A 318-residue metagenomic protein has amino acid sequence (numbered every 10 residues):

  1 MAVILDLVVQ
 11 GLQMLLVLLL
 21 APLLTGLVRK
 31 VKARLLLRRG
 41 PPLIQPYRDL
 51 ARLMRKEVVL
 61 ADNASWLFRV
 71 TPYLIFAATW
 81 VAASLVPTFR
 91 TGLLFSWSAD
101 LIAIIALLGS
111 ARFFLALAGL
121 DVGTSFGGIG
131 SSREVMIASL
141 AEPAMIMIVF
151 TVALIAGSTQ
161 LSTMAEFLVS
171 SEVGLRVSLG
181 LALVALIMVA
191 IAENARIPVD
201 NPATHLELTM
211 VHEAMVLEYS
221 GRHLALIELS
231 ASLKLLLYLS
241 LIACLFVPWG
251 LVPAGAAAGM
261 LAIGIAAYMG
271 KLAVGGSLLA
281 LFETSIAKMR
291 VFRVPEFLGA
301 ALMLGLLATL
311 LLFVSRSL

Functional and structural regions predicted by a protein language model:
V9-L20, S96-G109, E172-E193, I263-G264: Alpha-helical transmembrane segments
L23-V31, S110-G119, V184-N201, A273-F282: Transmembrane alpha-helical segments that form the membrane-embedded catalytic/substrate-channel core of multi-pass
L37-M54, N201-H223: Juxtamembrane inter-helical linkers in multi-pass membrane proteins
D49-F68, S125-I129, V216-H223: Cytosolic juxtamembrane amphipathic/interface segments immediately preceding and feeding into a transmembrane helix
S84, A103-A118, S139-A156: Mid-bilayer segments of alpha-helical transmembrane spans in multi-pass integral membrane proteins that mediate
L93-W97, T151-L181: Juxtamembrane/interfacial segments at transmembrane-helix boundaries in multi-pass membrane proteins
L278-L304: Interfacial loop-to-transmembrane junctions
A308-L318: Juxtamembrane boundary at the C-terminal end of a transmembrane helix
